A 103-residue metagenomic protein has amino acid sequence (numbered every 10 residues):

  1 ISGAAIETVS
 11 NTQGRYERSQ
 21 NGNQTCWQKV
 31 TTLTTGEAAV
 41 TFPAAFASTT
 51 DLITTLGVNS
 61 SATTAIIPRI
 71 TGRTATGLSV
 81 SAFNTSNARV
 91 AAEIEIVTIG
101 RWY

Functional and structural regions predicted by a protein language model:
I1-Q20: Short acidic, Pro/Gly- and aromatic-enriched capping/linker segments at domain boundaries
G14, S19-Y103: Extracellular attachment/recognition segments
